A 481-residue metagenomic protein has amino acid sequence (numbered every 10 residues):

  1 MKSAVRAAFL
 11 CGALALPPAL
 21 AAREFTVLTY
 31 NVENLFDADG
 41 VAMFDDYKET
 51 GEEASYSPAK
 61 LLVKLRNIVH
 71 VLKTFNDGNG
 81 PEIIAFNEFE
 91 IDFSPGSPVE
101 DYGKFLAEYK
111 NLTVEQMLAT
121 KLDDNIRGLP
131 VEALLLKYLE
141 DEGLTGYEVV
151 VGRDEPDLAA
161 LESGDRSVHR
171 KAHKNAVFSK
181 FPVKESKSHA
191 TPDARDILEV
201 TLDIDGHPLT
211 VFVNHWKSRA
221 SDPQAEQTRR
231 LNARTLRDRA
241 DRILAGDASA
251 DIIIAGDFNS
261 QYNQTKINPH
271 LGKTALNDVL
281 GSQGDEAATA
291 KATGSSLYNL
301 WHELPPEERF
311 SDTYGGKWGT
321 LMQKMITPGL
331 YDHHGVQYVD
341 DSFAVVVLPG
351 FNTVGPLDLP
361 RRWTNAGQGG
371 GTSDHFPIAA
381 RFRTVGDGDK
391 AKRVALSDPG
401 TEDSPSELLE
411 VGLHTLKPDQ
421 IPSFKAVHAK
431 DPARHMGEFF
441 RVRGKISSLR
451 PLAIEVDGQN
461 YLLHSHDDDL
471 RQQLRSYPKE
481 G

Functional and structural regions predicted by a protein language model:
A7-P17: Bacterial N-terminal signal peptides
L20-A172, R383-P422, E455-G458: N-terminal, active-site-proximal structural segment of metallo-dependent hydrolase catalytic domains
A22-V27, F36, F181-E185, A194-S218: Beta-strand-turn-beta hairpins that frame and shape the catalytic cleft of phosphate-ester-processing enzymes
T26-T29, E82-E88, E148-V151, N175-S179 (+9 more regions): Structural recognition of the beta-strand scaffold that forms the well-ordered cores of secreted hydrolase catalytic
T50-L61, M117-I126, E162-D165, S188 (+6 more regions): Second-shell loop/turn segments in exported
S188-P192, R242-I252, S260-K425: Metal-dependent phosphoester-hydrolase catalytic domains
A225-A248: A long, amphipathic alpha-helix that forms part of the scaffold/cap immediately adjacent to metal-dependent active
L300, D389-G481: OB-fold nucleic-acid-binding modules
